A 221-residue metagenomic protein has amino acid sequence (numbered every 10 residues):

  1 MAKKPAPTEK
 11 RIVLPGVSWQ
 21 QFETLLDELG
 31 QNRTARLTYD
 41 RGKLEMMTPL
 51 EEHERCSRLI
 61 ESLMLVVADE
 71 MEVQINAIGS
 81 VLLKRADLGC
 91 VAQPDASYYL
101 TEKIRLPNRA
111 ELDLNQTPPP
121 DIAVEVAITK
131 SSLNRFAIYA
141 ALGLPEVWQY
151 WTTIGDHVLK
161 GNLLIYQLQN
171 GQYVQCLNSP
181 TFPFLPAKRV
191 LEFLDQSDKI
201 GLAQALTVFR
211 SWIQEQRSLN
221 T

Functional and structural regions predicted by a protein language model:
M1-T221: Gly/Pro/Ser/Thr-rich low-complexity, intrinsically disordered segments predominantly at protein N-termini
